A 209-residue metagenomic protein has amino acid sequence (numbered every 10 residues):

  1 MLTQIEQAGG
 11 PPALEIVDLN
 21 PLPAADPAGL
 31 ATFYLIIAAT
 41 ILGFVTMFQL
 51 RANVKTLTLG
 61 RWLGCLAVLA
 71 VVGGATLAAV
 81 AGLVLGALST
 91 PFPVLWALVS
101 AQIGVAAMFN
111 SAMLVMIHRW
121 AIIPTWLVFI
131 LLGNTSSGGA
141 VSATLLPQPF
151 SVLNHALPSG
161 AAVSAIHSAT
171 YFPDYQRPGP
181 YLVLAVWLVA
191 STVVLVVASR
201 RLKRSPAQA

Functional and structural regions predicted by a protein language model:
M1-Q49: Transport-system extracytoplasmic interface segments
A31-S137: Transmembrane alpha-helical segments that form the functional core of multipass membrane systems
P91-A209: Membrane-spanning alpha-helical segments of multipass transporters and channels
